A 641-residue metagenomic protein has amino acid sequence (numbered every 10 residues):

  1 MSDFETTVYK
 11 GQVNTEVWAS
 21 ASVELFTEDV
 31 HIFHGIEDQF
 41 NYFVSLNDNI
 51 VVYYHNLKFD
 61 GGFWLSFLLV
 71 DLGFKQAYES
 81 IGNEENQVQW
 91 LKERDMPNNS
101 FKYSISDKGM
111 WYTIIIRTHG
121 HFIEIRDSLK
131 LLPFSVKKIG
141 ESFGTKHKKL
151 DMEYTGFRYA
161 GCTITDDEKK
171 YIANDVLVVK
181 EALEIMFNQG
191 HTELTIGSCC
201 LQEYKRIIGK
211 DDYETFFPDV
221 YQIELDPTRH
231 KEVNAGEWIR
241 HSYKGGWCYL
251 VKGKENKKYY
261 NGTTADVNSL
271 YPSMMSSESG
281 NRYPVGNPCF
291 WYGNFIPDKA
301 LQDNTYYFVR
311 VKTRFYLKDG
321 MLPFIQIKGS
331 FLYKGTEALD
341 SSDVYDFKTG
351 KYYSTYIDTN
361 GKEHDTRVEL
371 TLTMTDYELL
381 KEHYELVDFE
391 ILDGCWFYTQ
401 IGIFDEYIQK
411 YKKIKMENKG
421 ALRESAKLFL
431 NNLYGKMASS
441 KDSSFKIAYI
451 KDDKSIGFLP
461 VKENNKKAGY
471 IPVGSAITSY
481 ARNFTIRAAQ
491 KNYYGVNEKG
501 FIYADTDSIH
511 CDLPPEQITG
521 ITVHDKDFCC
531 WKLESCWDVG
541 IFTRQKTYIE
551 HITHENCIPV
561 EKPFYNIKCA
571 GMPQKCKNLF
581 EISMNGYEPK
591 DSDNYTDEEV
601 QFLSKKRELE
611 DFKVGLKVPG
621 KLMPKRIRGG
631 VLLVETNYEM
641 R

Functional and structural regions predicted by a protein language model:
M1-S2, D127: N-terminal leader/early-domain signal
D3-K10: Ser/Thr-glycine-rich phosphate-binding loops at phosphate-binding pockets of nucleotides, nucleotide cofactors
K10-R641: Conserved acidic
